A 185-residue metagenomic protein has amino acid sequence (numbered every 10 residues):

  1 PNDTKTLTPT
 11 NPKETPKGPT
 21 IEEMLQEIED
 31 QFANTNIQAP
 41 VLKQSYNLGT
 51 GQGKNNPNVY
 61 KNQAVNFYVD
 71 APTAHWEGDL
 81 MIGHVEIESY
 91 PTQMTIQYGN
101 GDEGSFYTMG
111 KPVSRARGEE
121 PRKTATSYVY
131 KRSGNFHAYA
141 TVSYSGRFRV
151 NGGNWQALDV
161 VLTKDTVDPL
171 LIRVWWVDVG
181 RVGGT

Functional and structural regions predicted by a protein language model:
P1-T185: Extracellular/lumenal mature domains of secreted and surface-exposed proteins
